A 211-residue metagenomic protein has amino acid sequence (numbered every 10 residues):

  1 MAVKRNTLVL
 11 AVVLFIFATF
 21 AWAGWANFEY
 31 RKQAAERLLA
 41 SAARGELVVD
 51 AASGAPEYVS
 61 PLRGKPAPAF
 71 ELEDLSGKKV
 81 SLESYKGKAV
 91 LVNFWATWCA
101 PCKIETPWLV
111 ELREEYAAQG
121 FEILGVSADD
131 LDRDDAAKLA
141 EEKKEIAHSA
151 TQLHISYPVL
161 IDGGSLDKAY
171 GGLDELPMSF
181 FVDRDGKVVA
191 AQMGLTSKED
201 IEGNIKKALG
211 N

Functional and structural regions predicted by a protein language model:
M1-P66, N211: N-terminal targeting signals for export/organelle localization
V59-G64, A69-V90, R113-Y116, Y170: A short beta-strand-turn-helix
K86-G87, F94-E111: Conserved redox-active cysteine motifs that mediate thiol-disulfide chemistry, especially di-cysteine Cys-X(1-2)-Cys
F94-A96, V126-D129, D162-G164, M193-L195: Active-site-proximal beta-strand/loop segments in catalytic clefts of secreted hydrolases
K103-L153, G163-A169, G203: Structural microenvironment flanking redox-active thiols in thiol-disulfide oxidoreductases
S149-A208: Thiol/disulfide oxidoreductase modules built on the thioredoxin-like
